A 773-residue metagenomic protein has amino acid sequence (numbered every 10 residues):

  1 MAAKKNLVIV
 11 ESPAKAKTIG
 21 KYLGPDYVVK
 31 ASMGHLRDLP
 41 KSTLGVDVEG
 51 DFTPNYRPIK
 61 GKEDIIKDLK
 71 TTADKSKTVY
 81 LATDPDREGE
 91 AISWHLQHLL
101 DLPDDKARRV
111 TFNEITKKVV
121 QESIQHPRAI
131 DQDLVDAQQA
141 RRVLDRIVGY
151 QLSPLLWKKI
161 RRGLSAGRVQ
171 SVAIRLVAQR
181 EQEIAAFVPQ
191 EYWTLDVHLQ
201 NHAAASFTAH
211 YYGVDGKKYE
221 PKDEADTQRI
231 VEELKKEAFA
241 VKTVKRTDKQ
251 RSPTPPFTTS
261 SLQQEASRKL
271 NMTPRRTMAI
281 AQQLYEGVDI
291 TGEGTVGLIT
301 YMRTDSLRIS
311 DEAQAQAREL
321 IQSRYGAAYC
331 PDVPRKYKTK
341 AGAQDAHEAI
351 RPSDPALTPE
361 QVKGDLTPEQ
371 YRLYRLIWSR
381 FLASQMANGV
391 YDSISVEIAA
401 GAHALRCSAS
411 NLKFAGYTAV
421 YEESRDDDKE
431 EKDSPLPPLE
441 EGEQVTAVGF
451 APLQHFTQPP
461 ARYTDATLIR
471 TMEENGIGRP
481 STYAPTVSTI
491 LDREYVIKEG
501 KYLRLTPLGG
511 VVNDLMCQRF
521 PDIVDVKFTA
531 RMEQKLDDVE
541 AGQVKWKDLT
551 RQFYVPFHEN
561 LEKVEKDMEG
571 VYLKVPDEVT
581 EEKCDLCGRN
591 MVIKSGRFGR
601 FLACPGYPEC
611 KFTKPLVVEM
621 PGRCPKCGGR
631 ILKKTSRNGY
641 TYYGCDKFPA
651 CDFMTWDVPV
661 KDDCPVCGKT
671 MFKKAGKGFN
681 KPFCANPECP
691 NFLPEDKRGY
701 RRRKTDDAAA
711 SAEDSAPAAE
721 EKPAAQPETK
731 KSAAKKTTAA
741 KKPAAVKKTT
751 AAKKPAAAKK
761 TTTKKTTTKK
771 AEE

Functional and structural regions predicted by a protein language model:
M1-R142, Q151, Y212-G213, P221-E224 (+2 more regions): Intrinsically disordered, low-complexity regulatory segments
A2-L7, T18, S153, A186 (+3 more regions): Basic, low-complexity terminal or inter-domain segments flanking catalytic cores
K4, D84-P85, R161-S165, R246-P255 (+3 more regions): Conserved short loop/turn motifs at secondary-structure junctions
K17-P40, S171-E220, S384-K432: Structured, non-catalytic alpha/beta "coupling" segments that mediate domain-domain communication and provide generic
I115, V119-V197, T247: C-terminal or mid-to-C-terminal helical accessory/interaction module adjacent to the motor/catalytic core
R141-L152, V169, V197-L199, K249-S261 (+6 more regions): Core structural elements
E220-P255, E443: Metal- or metallocofactor-binding catalytic centers and their adjacent structured scaffolds across diverse enzyme
V241-V244, P253-A266, E293-M302, P459-T471: Short acidic, hydrophobic short linear motifs in intrinsically disordered regions
